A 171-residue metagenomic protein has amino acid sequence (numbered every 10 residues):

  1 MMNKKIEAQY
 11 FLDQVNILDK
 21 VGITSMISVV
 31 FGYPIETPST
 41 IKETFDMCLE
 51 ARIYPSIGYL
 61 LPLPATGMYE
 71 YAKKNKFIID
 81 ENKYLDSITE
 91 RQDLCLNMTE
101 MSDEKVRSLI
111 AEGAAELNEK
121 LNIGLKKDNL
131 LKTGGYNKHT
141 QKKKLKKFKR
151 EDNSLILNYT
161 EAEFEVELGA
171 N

Functional and structural regions predicted by a protein language model:
K4-M68, E112-L131: Conserved C-terminal portion of the radical SAM core fold that forms the substrate/S-adenosylmethionine-binding
G67-A72, F77-N171: Radical SAM enzyme core and accessory elements
